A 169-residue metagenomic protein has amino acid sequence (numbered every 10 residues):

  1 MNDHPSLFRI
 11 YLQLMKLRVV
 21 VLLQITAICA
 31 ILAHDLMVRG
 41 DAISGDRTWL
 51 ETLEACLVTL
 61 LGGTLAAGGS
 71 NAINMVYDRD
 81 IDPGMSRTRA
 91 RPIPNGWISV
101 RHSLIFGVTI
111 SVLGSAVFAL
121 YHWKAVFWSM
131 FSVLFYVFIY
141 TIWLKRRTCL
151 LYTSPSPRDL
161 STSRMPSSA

Functional and structural regions predicted by a protein language model:
M1-R9: Short, Lys/Arg-rich, polar N-terminal cytosolic tail immediately upstream of the first transmembrane signal-anchor
I10-L12, I93: A short amphipathic helical element positioned immediately N-terminal to and/or at the very start of a transmembrane
K16-L32: The first (N-terminal) embedded transmembrane alpha-helix
A33, D41-M75, S111, F127 (+1 more regions): Membrane-embedded alpha-helical segments that form the functional core of polytopic membrane enzymes, especially those
A33, L120-Y121, I142-W143: Helix-loop junctions at the membrane-solvent interface of multi-pass transporters, primarily the C-terminal
R79, R87-F127: Multi-pass membrane catalytic core of lipid/isoprenoid biosynthesis enzymes
Y136-T148: C-terminal ends of transmembrane helices
Y152-P157: Conserved small/polar residues in nucleotide/adenosyl-binding loops
